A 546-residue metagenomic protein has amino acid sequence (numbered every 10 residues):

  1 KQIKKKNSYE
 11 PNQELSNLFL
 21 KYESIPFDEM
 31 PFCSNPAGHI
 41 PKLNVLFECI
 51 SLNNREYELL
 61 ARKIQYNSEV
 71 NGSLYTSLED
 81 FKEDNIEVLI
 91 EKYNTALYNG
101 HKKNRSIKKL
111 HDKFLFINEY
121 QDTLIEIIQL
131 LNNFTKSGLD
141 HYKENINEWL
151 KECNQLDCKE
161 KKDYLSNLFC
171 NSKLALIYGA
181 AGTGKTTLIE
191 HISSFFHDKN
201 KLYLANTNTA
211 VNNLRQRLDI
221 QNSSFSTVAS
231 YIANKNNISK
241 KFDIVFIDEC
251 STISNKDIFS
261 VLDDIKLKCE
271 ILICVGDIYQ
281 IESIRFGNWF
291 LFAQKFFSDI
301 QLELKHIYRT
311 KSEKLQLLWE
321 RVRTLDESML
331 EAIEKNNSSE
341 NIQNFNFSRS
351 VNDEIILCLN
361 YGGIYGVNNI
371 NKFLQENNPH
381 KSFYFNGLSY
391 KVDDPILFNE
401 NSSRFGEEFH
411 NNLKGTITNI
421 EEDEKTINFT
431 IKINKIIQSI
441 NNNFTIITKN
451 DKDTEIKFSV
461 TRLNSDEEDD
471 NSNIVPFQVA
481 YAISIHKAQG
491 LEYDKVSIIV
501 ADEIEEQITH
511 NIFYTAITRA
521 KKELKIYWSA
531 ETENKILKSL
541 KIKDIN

Functional and structural regions predicted by a protein language model:
K1-L139: N-terminal accessory nucleic-acid engagement/regulatory domains that precede and modulate ATP-driven motor cores
L124-T135, L318-V322, L374, A516-A520: Short amphipathic C-terminal alpha-helix that caps PH/PH-like domains
D140-C153: Conserved adenine-nucleotide phosphate-binding loops and their immediately adjacent elements
C153-N171: Pre-Walker A adenine-sensing motif
N167, D264, T515: Hydrophobic/aromatic ligand-binding patch that stacks against planar heteroaromatic rings of cofactors or nucleotides
C170, A175-E334: ASCE P-loop NTPase helicase motor core
Y178-L218, V275, L330-K372, S382-S389 (+2 more regions): Conserved RecA-like ASCE P-loop NTPase motor core of nucleic-acid helicases/translocases
T183, N222-F225, T310-E313, S348-N546: Core RecA-like ATPase module of SF1/SF2 helicases and allied nucleic-acid translocases
